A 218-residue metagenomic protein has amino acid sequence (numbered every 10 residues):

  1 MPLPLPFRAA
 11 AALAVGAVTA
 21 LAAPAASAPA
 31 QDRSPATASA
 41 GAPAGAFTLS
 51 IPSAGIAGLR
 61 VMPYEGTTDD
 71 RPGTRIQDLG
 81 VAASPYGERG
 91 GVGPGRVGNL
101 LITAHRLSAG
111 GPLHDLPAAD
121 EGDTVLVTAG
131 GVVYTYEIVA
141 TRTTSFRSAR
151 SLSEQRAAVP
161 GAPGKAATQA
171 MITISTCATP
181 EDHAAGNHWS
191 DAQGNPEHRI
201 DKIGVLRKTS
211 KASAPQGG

Functional and structural regions predicted by a protein language model:
M1-Q31: Secretory targeting and sorting signals
Q31-A129, E137-G218: Solvent-exposed, non-transmembrane regions of membrane-associated and secreted proteins
V133: Short glycine/proline-centered loop/turn elements that form peptide/ligand docking sites
